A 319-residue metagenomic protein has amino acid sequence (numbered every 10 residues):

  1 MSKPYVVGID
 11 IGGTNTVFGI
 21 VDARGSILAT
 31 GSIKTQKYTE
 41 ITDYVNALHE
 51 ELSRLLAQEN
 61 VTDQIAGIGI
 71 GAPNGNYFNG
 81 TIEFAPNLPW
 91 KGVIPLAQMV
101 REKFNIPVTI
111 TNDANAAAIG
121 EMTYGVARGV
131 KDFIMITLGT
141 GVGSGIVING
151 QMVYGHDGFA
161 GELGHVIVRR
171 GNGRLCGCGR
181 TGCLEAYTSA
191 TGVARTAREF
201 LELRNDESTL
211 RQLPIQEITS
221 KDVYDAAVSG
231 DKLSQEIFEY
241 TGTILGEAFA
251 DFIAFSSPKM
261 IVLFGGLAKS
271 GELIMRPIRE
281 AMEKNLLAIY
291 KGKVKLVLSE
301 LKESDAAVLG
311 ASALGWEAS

Functional and structural regions predicted by a protein language model:
M1-G67, Y77-N79, Q98-V108, T123-V130 (+2 more regions): ATP-binding/phosphotransfer module of carbohydrate and carboxylate kinases, centering on a glycine-rich
I27, I82, M152-V153: Hydrophobic "anchor" residues
G31-I33, P86, H156: Short hydrophobic alpha-helix segments
A72, F78, I148-N149: A cytosolic small-molecule/anion-sensing beta-strand core signal
T81-G92: A charged helix-plus-loop insertion that forms the helical arch/lid used to bind and gate nucleic-acid substrates
I110-A114: Short loop/edge segments at beta-strand edges and connector loops that shape dinucleotide/nucleotide cofactor-binding
A118: Acidic/histidine-rich catalytic cores of soluble enzymes
R128-Y187: Glycine-rich phosphate-binding loop of actin/hexokinase-like ATP-binding domains
